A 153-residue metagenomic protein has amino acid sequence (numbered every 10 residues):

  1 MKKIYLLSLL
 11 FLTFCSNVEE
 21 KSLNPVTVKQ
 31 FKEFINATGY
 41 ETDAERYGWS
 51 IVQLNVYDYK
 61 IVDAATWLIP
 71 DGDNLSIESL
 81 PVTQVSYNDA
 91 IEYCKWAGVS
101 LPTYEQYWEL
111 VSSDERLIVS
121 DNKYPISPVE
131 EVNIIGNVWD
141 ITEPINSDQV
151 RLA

Functional and structural regions predicted by a protein language model:
K2-L7: Sec-dependent signal peptide recognition, specifically the positively charged N-region followed immediately by
T13-F14: C-terminal motif of bacterial Sec signal peptides marking the signal peptidase cleavage site
N17-V18: Bacterial lipoprotein signal-peptidase II cleavage site
L23-I35, T83-C94: Short, solvent-exposed alpha-helical surface patches in non-cytosolic proteins
K29-E33, D43-A44, S76: Short, solvent-exposed loop/turn elements at domain surfaces
F34-A37, S113: Residue-level signal for well-ordered alpha-helical positions
G39-Y47: Short, solvent-exposed beta-strand-terminating loops
E41, I51-A153: Functional-site microenvironments in short loops/helix caps that host divalent-cation chemistry
